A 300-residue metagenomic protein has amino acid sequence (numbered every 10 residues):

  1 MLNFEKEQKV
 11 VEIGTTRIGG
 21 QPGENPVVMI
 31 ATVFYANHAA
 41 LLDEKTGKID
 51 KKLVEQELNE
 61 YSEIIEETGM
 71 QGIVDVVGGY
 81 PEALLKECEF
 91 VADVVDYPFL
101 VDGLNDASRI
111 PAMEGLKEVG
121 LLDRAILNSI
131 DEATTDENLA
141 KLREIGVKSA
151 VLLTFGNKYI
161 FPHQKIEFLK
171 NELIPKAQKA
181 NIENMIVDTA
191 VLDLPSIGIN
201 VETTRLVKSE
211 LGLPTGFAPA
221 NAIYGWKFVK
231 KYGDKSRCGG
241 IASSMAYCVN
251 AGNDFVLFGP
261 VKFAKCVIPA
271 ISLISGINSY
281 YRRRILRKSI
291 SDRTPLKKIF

Functional and structural regions predicted by a protein language model:
L2-G19, I30, Y35-A36, P260-K262 (+1 more regions): Extended, intrinsically disordered, low-complexity segments
N3, I13, T135, C238-I241: Sparse, context-dependent recognition of short Cys/His-centered cofactor- or disulfide-binding micro-motifs
K9-K165: Active-site beta->alpha loop and helix N-cap motifs at the rims of alpha/beta catalytic domains
A39-L53, Q178, S275-R287: A signal for specific C-terminal beta-sheet/loop modules enriched in small/flexible residues with GP/PG/PP motifs
L84-L122, V201-A222, S275-I290: Alpha-helix-loop-beta-strand connector modules within alpha/beta enzyme cores
L142-R283: Catalytic alpha/beta core domains of metabolic enzymes, predominantly
